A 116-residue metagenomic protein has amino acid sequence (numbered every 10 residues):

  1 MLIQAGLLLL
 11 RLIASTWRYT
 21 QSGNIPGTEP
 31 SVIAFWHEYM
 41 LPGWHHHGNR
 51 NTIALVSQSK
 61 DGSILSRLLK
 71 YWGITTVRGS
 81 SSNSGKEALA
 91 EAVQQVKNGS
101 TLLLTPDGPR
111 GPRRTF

Functional and structural regions predicted by a protein language model:
M1-S22, P42, H46, R67: A transmembrane-helix-recognition feature enriched in membrane-embedded lipid enzymes and envelope glyco-/phospholipid
G23-G27: Bacterial Sec-exported substrate-binding components of ABC uptake systems
E29-N83: Catalytic core of membrane glycerolipid acyltransferases/transacylases, capturing the structured, soluble-facing
E29-V32, A92-F116: Conserved Motif II region of HX4D acyltransferases
W36, G85-L89, F116: Amphipathic coiled-coil/heptad-repeat helices and related helical stalk/stem segments that mediate oligomerization
K60, E87, G111: Short alpha-helical
R67-S100, P106: Helix-adjacent hinge/juxtasegments
